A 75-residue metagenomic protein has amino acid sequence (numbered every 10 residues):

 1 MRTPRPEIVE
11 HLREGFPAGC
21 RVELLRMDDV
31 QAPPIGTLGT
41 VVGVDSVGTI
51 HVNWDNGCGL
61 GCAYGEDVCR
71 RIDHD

Functional and structural regions predicted by a protein language model:
R2-D75: Basic/aromatic-rich interaction segments and small domains that mediate binding to polyanionic partners
